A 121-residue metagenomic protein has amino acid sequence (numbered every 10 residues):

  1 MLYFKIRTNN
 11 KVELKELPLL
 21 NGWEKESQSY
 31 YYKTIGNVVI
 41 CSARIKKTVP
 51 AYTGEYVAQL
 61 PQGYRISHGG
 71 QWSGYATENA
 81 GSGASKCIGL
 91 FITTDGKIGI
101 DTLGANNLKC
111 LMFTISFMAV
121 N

Functional and structural regions predicted by a protein language model:
M1-E26, N107, V120-N121: Glycine-rich, low-complexity segments
L2, V39-C41, G96-G99: Hydrophobic residues embedded in beta-strands of well-ordered beta-sheets
T8-N9, G36, T94, I100: Intrinsic-disorder/low-complexity regions
G22-G74: Beta-rich globular "head" domains
Q71-N121: Helix-rich interaction surfaces within compact, conserved domain-sized segments that mediate assembly or partner
